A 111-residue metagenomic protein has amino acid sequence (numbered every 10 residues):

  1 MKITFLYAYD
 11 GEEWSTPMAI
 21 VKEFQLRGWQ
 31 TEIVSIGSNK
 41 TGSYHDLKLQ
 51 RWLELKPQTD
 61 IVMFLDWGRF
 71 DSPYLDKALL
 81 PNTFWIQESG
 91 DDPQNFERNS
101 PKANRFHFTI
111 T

Functional and structural regions predicted by a protein language model:
M1: Cysteine-dependent hydrolase recognition
T4-T111: Extended catalytic core of nucleotide-activated donor transferases of GT-like folds
